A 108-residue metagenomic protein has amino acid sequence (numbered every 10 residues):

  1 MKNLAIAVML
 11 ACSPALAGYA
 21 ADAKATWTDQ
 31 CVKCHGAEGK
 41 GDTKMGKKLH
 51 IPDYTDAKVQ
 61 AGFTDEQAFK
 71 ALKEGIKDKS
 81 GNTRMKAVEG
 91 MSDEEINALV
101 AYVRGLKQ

Functional and structural regions predicted by a protein language model:
L4-S13: Sec-dependent N-terminal signal peptides
C12-T28, D42: Electrostatic cytochrome c docking/interface patches
L16-Y19, H35, Q67, A71: Generic hydrophobic secondary-structure packing signal
D22, T26, T64-Q67, E94 (+1 more regions): Extracytoplasmic/secreted proteins, especially bacterial periplasmic and envelope-associated proteins
D29-A37, L99, V103: The canonical Cys-X-X-Cys-His
D42-D53, A57-K58, A71-L106: Axial heme c-ligation environment in periplasmic c-type cytochrome domains
A61: N-terminal glycine-rich dinucleotide-binding loop that anchors FAD/FMN and/or NAD(P) in oxidoreductases
